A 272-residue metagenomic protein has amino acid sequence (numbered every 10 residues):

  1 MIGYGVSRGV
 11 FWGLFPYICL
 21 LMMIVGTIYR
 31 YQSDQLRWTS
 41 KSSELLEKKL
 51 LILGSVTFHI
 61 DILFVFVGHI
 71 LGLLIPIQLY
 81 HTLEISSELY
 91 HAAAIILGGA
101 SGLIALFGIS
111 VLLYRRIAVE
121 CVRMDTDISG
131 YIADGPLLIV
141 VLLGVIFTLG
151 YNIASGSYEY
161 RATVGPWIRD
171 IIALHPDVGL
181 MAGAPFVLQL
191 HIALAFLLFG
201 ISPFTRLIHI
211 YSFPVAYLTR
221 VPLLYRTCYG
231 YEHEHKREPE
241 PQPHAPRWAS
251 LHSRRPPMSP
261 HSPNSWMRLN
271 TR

Functional and structural regions predicted by a protein language model:
M1, M22-M23, M124, M181 (+2 more regions): Detector for methionine-enriched segments
M1-I2, W38, S42-S43, V215-R272: Extramembrane terminal tails and long inter-domain/linker segments of multi-pass membrane proteins
I2-G13: Hydrophobic alpha-helical transmembrane segments of multi-pass integral membrane proteins
V10, P185-L188, L224-T227, Y231: Membrane-interface transmembrane-helix boundary segments in multi-pass integral membrane proteins
L14-L20, G26-Y29, S40-L197, S202-T205 (+2 more regions): Membrane-embedded alpha-helical bundles of multi-pass integral membrane proteins
Y31-Q35: N-terminal alpha-helical transmembrane segments of multi-pass membrane transport and channel/translocase proteins
